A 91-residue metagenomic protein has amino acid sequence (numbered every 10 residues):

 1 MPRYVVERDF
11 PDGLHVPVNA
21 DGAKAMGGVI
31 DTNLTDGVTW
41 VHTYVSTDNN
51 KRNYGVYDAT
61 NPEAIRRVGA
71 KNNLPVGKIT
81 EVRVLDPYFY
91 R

Functional and structural regions predicted by a protein language model:
M1-T35, T39-H42, S46-N50, P62-E63 (+2 more regions): Short S/T/G/P-rich N-terminal loop/turn motif that feeds into the first structured element of a domain
D58-L85: An amphipathic, aromatic/His-enriched active-site/gating alpha helix that lines ligand/cofactor pockets
